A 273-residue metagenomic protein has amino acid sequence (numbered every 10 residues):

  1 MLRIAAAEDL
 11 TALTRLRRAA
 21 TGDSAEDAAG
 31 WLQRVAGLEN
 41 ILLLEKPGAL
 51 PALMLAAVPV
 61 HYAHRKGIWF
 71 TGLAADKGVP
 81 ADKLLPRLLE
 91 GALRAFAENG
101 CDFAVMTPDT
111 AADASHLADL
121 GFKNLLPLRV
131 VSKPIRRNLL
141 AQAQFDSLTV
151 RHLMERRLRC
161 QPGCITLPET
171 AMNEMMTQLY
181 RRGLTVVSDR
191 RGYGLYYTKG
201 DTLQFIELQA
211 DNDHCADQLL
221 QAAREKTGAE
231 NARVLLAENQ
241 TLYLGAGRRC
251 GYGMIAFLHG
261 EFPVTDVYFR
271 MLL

Functional and structural regions predicted by a protein language model:
A7-A19, D146-R159, V264-T265: A short, well-structured alpha-helix characteristic of acyl/acetyltransferase catalytic modules
R17-L50, L55-Y62, R159-T185: Active-site rim helix/loop that mediates acceptor-substrate recognition in acyltransferases
L42-L43, P51, T71, T110-D113 (+2 more regions): Core nucleotidyl-transferase/polymerase catalytic module
L43, A49-P59, G67-A74, R190-Q204: Conserved beta-strand in the GNAT
E45-K46, L120-I206: Amide-forming acyltransferase catalytic core, primarily the GNAT-like/NAT-type and related acyltransferase folds
A75, A81-R94, E98, D119 (+1 more regions): Conserved acetyl-CoA-binding loop-helix of GNAT-fold acetyltransferases
F96-D109, T227-E238: Conserved GNAT acetyl-CoA-binding A-motif
A118-L139, Q209-D213, Q221-L273: Active-site/acyl-donor-binding loops of N-acyltransferases
